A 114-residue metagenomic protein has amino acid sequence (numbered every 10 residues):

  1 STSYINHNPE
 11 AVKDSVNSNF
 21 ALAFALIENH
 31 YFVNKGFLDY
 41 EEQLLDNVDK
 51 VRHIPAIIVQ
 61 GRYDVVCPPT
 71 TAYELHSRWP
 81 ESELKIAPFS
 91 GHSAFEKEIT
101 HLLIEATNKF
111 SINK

Functional and structural regions predicted by a protein language model:
S1-N47, I54: Alpha/beta-hydrolase
E28, D64, L75: Hydrophobic, well-ordered secondary-structure elements that form the walls of internal hydrophobic environments
D39, V65-T71: Conserved alpha/beta-hydrolase "acid-adjacent" motif
D49-H53, R78-W79: Short, conserved loop/helix-junction motifs that constitute active-site signature segments in enzyme catalytic cores
V51-R52, I58-Q60, D64: Short beta-strand/loop motif that positions the catalytic acidic residue of the alpha/beta-hydrolase fold
P55-I57, E83-L84: Beta-sheet entry/capping signal
P69-E83: Active-site-adjacent alpha-helix of alpha/beta-hydrolase-fold enzymes
S82-K114: Catalytic active-site module of serine/aspartate enzymes centered on a nucleophile-bearing elbow/loop
